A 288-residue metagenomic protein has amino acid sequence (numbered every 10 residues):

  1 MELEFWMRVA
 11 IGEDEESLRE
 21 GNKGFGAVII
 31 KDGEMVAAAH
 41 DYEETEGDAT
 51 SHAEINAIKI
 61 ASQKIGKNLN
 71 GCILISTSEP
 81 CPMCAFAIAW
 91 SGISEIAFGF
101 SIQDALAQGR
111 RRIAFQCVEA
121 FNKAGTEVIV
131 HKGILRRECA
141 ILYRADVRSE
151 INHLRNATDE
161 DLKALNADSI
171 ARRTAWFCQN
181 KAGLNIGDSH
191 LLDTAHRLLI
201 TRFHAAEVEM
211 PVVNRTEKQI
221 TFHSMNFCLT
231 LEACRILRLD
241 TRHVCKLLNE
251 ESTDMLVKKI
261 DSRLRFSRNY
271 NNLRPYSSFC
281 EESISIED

Functional and structural regions predicted by a protein language model:
M1-L18, A87-R148: Zinc-dependent deaminase
A10, D14-S17, A53, A57-A61: Stable alpha-helical structural segments in soluble proteins, enriched in small hydrophobic residues
F25-G33: Short beta-strand scaffold segments in enzyme catalytic cores
Y42-I55: A short, polar/charged loop-to-alpha-helix boundary motif
K59-S91, T201, A205-N214: Helix-adjacent hinge/juxtasegments
A145-C245, R263-D288: N-terminal accessory segment detector
T241-D261: Active-site helix/loop of acyl-thioester processing domains in fatty-acid/polyketide metabolism, spanning hotdog-fold
